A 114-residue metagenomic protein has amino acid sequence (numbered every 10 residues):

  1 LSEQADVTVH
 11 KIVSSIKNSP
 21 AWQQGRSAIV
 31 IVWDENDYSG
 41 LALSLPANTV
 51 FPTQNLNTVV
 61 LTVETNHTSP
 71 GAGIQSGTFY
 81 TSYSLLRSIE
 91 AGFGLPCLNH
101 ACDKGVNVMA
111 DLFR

Functional and structural regions predicted by a protein language model:
L1-R114: N-terminal pro-sequences and low-complexity stem/linker regions of secreted or lumenal proteins
